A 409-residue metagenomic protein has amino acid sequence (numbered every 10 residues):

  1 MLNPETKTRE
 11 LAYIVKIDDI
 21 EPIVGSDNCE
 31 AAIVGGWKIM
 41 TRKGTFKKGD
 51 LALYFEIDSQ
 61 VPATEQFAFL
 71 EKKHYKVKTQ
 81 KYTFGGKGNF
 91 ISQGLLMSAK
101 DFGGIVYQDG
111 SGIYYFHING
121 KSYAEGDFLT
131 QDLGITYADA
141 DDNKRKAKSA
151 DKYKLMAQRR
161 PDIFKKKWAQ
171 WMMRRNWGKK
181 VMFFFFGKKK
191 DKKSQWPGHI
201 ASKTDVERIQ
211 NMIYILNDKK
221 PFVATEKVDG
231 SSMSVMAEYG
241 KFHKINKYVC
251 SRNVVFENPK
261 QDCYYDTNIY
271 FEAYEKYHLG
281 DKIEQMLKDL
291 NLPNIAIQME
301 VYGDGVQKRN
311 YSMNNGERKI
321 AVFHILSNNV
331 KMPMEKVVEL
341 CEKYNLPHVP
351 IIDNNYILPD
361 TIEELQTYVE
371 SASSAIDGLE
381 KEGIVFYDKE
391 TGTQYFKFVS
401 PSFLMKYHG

Functional and structural regions predicted by a protein language model:
M1-G409: Core nucleotide-handling region used for phosphoryl-transfer chemistry
